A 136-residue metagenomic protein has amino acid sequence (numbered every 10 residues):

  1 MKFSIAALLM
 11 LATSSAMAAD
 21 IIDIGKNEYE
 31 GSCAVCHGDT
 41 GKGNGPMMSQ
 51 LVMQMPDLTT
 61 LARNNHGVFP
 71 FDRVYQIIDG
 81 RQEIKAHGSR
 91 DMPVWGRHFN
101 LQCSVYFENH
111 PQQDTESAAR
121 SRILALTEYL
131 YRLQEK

Functional and structural regions predicted by a protein language model:
M1-L8: Sec-dependent signal peptide recognition, specifically the positively charged N-region followed immediately by
A12-Y29, P56-G67: Electrostatic cytochrome c docking/interface patches
D23-A34, Q113-S121: Sequence context surrounding c-type heme c attachment/ligation sites in exported
G25, Y29-D39, M92, L126 (+1 more regions): The canonical Cys-X-X-Cys-His
V35-L61: A contiguous binding-surface segment within folded domains or other stable secondary-structure elements
G41, Q82-E83, E135: Generic structural signal for secondary-structure transition and capping sites
L51-D114, L126, L130: Extracytoplasmic electron-transfer domains, predominantly the class I c-type cytochrome c fold
S121-K136: C-terminal partner/receptor-binding element of secreted or periplasmic proteins
